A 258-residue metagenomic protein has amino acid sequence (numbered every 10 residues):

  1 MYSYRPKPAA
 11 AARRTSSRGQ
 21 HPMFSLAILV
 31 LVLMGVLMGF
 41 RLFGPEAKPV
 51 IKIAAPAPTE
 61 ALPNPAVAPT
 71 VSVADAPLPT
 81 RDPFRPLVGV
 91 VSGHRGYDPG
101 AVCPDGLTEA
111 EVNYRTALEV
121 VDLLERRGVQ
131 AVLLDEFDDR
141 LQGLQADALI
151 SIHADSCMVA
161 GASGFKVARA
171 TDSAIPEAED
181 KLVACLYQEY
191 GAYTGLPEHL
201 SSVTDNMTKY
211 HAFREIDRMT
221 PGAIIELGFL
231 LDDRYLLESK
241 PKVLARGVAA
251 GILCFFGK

Functional and structural regions predicted by a protein language model:
Y4-V30, V36-P58, E111-K258: Active-site-proximal helix/loop segments of hydrolytic enzymes
P45-P86: N-terminal, intrinsically disordered, polar/charged segments of Gram-positive cell-envelope systems that serve as
A68, V102, S201-V203: A generic signature of intrinsically disordered, low-complexity regions enriched in glycine/proline and charged/polar
P79, P86-G106: Short glycine-rich His-centered loop
